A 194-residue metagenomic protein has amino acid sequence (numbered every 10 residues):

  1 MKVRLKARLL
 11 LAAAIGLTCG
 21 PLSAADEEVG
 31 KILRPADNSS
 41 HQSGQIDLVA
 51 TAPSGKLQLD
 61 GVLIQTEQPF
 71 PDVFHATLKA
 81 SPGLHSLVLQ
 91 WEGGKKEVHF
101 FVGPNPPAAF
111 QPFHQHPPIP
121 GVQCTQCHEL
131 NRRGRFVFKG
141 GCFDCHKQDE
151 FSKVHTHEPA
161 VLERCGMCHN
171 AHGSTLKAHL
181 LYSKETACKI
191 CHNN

Functional and structural regions predicted by a protein language model:
K2-L10: Bacterial N-terminal signal peptides that target proteins for export
L11-T18: Bacterial N-terminal signal peptides
A24-N194: Short sequence/structural segments immediately N-terminal
